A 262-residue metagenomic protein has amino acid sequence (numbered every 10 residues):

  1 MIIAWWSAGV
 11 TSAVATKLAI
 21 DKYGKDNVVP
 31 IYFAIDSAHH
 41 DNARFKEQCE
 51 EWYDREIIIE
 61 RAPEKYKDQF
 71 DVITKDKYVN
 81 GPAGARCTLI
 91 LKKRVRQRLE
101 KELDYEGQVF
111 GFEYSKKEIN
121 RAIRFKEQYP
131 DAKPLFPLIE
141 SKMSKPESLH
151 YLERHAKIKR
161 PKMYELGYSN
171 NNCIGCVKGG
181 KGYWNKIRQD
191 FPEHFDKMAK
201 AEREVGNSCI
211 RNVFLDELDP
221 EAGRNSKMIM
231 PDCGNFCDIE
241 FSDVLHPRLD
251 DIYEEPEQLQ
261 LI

Functional and structural regions predicted by a protein language model:
M1-I262: Nucleotide-activated chemistry modules centered on ATP-dependent adenylation/adenylyltransferase
